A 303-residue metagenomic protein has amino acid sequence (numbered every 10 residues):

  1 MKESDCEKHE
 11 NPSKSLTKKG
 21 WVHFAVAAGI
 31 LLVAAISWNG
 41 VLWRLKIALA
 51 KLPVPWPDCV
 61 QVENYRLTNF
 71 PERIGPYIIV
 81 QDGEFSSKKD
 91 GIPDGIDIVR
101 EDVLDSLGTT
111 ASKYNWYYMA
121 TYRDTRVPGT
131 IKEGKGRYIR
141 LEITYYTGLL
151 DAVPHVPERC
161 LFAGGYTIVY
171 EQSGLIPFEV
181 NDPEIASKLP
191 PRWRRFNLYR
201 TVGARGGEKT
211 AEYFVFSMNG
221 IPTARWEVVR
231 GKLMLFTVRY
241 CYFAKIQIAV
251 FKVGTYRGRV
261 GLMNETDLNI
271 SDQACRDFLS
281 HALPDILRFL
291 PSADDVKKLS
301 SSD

Functional and structural regions predicted by a protein language model:
M1-L16: N-terminal Lys/Arg-rich, disordered targeting/topogenic segments
G20-I36, W43, Q172-D303: A short, solvent-exposed beta-edge/loop patch
V26-I30, A50-K51, G75: N-terminal secretory-pathway/extracellular module detecting exported/lumenal segments and adjacent signal-anchor/first
W43-Y65: Alpha-helical transmembrane signal-anchor/signal-peptide segments
Y65-I74: N-terminal helix-cap/turn-to-beta initiation motif at the start of protein domains
G75, R137-I139, Y242-A244: Envelope-exposed proteins and targeting segments
I78-T237: Short, solvent-exposed recognition patches
